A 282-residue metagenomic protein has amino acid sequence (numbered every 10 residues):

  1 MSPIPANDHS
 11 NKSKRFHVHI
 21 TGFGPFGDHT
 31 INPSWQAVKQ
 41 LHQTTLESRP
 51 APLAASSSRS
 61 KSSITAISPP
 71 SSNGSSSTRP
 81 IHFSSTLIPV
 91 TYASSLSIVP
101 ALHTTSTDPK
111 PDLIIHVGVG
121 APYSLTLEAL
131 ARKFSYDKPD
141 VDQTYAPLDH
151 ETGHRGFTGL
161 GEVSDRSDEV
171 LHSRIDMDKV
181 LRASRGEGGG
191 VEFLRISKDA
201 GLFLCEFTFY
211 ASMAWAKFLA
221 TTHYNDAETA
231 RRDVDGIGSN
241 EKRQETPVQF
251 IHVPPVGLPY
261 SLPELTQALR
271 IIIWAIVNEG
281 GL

Functional and structural regions predicted by a protein language model:
M1-L202, K217-E245, P263-Q267, V277-G280: N-terminal catalytic or cofactor-binding beta/alpha core of small enzyme domains
P25, P255-P259: A generic structural motif
S63, P254-P255: Active-site-proximal beta-alpha loop/turn segments in soluble metabolic enzymes
A200-M213: Hydrophobic, aromatic-enriched interface-forming segments
K242-P254: Conserved beta-loop-beta element that borders a ligand/cofactor-binding pocket
